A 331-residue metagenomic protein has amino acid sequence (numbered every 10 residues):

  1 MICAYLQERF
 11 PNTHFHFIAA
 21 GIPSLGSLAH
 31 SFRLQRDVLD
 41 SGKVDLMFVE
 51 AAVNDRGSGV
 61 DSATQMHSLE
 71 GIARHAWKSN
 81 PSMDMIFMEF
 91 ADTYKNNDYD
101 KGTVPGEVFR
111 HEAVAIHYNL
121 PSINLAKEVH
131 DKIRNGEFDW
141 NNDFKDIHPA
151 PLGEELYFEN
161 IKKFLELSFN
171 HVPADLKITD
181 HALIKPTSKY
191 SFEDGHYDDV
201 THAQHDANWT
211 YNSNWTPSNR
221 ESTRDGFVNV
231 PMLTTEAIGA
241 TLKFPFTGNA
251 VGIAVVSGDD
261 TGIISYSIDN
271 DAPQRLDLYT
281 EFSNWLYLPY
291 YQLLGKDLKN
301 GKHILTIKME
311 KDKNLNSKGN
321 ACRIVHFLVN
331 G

Functional and structural regions predicted by a protein language model:
A4-H16, A20, L25, S31-A174 (+7 more regions): Alpha-helical cap/lid subdomain in secreted, periplasmic, or secretory-pathway luminal O-acyl-processing enzymes
N170-P245, A254, N316, F327: Glycan-recognition and processing domains
